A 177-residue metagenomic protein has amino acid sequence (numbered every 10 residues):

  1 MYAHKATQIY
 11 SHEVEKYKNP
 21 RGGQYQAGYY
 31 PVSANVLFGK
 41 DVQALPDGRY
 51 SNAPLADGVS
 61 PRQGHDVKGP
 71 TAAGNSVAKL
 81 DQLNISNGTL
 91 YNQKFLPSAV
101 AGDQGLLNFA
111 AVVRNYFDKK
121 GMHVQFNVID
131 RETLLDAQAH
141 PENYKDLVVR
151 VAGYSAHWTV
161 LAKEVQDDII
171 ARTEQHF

Functional and structural regions predicted by a protein language model:
M1-F177: Acidic, glycine-enriched catalytic cores built around paired aspartates
